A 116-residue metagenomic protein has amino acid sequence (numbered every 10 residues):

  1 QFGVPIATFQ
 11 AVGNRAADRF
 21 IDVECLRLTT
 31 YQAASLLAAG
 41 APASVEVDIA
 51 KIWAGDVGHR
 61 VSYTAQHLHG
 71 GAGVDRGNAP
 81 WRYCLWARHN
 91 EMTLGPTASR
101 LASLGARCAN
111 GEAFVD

Functional and structural regions predicted by a protein language model:
Q1-D116: Alpha-helical interface subdomain recognition
